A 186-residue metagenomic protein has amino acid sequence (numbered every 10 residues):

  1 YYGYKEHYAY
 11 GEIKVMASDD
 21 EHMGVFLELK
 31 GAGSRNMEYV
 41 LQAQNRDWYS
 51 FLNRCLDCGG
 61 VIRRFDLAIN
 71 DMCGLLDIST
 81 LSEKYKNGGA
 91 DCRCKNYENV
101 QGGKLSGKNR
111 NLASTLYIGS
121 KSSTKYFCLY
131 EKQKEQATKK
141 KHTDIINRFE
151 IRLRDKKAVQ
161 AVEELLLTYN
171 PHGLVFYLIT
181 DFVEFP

Functional and structural regions predicted by a protein language model:
Y1-P186: Structured, helix-rich domain cores that form ligand/interaction pockets
